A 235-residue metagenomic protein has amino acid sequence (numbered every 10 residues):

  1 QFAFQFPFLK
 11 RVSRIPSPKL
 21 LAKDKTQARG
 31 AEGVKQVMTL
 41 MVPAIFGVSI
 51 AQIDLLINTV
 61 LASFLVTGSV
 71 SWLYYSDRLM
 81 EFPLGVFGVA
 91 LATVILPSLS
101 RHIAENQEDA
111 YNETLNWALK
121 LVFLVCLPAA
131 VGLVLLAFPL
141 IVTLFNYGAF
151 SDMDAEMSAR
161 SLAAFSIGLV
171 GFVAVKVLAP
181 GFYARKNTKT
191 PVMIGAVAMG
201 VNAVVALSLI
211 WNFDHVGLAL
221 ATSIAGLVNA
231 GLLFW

Functional and structural regions predicted by a protein language model:
Q1-W235: Membrane-embedded alpha-helical bundles of multi-pass transporters/translocases, especially carrier/permease families
